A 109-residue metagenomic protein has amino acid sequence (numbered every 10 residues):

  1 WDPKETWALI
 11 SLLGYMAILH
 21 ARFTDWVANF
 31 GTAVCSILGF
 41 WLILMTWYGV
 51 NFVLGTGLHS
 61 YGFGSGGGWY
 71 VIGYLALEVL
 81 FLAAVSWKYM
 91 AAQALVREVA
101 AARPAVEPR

Functional and structural regions predicted by a protein language model:
W1-L58, G66-E98: Hydrophobic cores of alpha-helical transmembrane segments in multi-pass integral membrane proteins
F63: Catalytic nucleotidyl-transfer cores of nucleotide-processing enzymes
A94-R109: Short, highly charged, low-complexity non-transmembrane loops/tails of multi-pass membrane proteins
